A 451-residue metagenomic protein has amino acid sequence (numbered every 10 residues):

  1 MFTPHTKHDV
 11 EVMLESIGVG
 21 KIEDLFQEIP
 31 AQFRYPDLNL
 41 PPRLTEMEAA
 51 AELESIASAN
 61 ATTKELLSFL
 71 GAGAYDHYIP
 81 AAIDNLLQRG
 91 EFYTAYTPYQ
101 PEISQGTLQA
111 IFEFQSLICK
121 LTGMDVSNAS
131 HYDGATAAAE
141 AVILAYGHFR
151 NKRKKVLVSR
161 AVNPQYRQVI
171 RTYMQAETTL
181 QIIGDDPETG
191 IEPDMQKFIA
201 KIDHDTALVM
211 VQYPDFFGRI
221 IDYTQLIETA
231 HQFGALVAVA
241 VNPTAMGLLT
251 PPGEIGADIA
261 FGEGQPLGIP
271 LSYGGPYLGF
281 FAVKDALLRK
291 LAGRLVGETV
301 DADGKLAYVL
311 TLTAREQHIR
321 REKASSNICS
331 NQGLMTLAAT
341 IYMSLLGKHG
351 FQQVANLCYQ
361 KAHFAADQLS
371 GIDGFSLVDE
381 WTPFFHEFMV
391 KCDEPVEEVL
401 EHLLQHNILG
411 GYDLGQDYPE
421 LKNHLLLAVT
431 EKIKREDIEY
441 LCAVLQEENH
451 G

Functional and structural regions predicted by a protein language model:
M1-L40, A50, L70-G73, Y78: N-terminal leader/transition segments
Y35-E113: N-terminal entrance/gating region of PLP-dependent enzymes' catalytic architecture
G90-P101, C119-M124, R153, A176-G184 (+4 more regions): Gly-rich Lys/Arg/Thr-decorated short loops/hinges at beta-loop-alpha junctions or inter-strand turns that position
Y99-I103, K120-A139: Short loop-beta-helix segment that forms the pyridoxal 5′-phosphate
Q115-I118, T122, A138-A145, A339-M343: Buried hydrophobic packing segments
T136-K305, V390-D393, E397-H402, G415 (+3 more regions): Conserved PLP-enzyme active-site core in the AAT-like
L267-D373, V378-W381: Active-site C-terminal subdomain of aminotransferase-like
H349-Y440: Conserved C-terminal alpha-helix-loop-beta "cap" of PLP-dependent enzymes that closes/shapes the active-site mouth
